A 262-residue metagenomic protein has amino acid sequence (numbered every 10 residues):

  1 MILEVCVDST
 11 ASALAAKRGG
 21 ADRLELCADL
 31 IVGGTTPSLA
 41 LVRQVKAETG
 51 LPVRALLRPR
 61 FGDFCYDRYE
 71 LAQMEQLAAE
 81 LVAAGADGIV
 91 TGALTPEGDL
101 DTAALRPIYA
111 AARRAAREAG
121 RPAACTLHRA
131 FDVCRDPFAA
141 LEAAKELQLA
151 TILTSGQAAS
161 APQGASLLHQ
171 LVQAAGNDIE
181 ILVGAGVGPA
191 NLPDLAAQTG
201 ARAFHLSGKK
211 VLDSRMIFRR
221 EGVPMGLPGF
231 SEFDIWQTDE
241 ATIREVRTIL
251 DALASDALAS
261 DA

Functional and structural regions predicted by a protein language model:
M1-L24, D29-T36: N-terminal pre-domain/capping segments
M1-S9, L57-E75, L94, T126-P137: Active-site mouth loops of central-metabolism enzymes
L3-V7, L24-L26, V53-L57, I89-T91 (+4 more regions): Hydrophobic faces of well-ordered beta-strands that scaffold small-molecule active sites in alpha/beta enzyme cores
A11, L30-L51, Y69-Q73, A93-R113 (+5 more regions): Active-site-adjacent beta->alpha loops and helix N-cap segments on the catalytic face of soluble alpha/beta enzymes
A11-R18, C65-A78, D132-L147, L171 (+3 more regions): Catalytic cores of alpha/beta
R18-L24, T49-L51, G85-G88, A112-R114 (+4 more regions): Glycine-enriched alpha-helix->loop->beta-strand junction motifs that scaffold or abut catalytic
F61, D178-D256, D261-A262: C-terminal alpha-helical cap/extension of soluble enzyme domains
Q76-A93: Ordered, amphipathic secondary-structure segments that act as subunit-interaction surfaces in large macromolecular
